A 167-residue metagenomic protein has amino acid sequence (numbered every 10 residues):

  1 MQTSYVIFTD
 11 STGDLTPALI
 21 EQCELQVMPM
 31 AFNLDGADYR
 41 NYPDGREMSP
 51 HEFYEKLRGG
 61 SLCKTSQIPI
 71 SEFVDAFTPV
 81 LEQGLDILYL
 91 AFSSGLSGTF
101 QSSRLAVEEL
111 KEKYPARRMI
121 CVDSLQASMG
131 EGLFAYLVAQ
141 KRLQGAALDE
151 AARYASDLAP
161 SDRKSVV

Functional and structural regions predicted by a protein language model:
M1, D75-I87: Glycine-rich phosphate/diphosphate-binding loops that line cofactor/substrate pockets in enzymes
T3-S4, Q22-L25, Y114-R118: A short helix-to-beta-strand connector/capping loop
V6-E72: N-terminal glycine-rich anion-binding loop in soluble enzyme alpha/beta folds
I7-T9, S66, Y89, I120-D123: General beta-strand structural signal in soluble alpha/beta enzymes
Q26, D86, A147: Residue-level detector of anion-binding/catalytic polar loops
I70-V80, L105-V107: Short, charged beta->alpha transition segments
Q83, F92, S97-D162: Active-site histidine-anchored catalytic micro-motif
V166-V167: Conserved small/polar residues in nucleotide/adenosyl-binding loops
